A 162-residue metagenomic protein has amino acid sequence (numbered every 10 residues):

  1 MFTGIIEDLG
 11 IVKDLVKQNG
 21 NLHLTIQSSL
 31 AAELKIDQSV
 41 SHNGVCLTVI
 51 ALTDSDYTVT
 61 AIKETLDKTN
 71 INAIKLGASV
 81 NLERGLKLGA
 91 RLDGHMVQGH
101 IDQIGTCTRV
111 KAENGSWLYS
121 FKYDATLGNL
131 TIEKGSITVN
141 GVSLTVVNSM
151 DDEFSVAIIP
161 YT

Functional and structural regions predicted by a protein language model:
M1-T162: Conserved loop->alpha-helix
